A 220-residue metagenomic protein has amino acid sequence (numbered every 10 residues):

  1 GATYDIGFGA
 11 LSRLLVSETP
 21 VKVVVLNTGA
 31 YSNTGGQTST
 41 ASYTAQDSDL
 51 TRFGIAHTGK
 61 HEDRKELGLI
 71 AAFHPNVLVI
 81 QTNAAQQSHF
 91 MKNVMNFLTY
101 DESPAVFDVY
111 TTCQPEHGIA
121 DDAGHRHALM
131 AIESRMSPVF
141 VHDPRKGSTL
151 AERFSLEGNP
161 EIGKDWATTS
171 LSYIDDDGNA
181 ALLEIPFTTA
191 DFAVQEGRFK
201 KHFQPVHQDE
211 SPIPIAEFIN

Functional and structural regions predicted by a protein language model:
G1-Q37, A85-K92, F97: Thiamine diphosphate
A10-L11, T38-S42, D121-H127: Short secondary-structure boundary/capping segments
V16-K22, L26, P75-V77, D101-P104 (+1 more regions): Short coil/turn connectors at secondary-structure junctions
T19-V23, D47-T51, A105-V106, M130-S134: Glycine-rich loops and low-complexity Gly/Arg-rich segments that provide flexible linkers or classic glycine-based
L26-A30, R52-H57, M136-H142: Short C-terminal domain-edge/linker segments immediately following a structured domain
S39-Y100: Conserved thiamine diphosphate
I80-H117, H125-H127, A131: ATP/pyrophosphate-binding catalytic subdomain of soluble kinases
T111-N220: Flexible, low-complexity linker and terminal segments
